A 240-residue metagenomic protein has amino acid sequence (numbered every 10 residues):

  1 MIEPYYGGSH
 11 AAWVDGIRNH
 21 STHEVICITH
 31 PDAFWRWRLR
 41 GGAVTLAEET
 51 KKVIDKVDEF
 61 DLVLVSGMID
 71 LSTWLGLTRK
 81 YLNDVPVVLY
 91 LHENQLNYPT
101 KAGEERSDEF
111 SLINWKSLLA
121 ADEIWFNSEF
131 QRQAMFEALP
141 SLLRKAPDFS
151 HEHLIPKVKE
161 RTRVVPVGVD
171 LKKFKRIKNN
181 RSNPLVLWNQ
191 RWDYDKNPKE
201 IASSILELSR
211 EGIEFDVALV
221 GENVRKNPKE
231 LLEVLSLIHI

Functional and structural regions predicted by a protein language model:
M1, K51-L77, V88-Y90, E123-W125: Short N-terminal targeting/anchoring amphipathic segment
M1-F34, R38-F60: N-terminal subdomain of nucleotide-sugar transferases
L62-V63, K80-T100, N114-N127, T162: Active-site proximal beta-strand in glycosyltransferases
N97-K116, P140-S150: Nucleotide-sugar donor phosphate/pyrophosphate-binding loop at the beta->alpha transition of glycosyltransferases
A120-R176: Donor nucleotide-sugar binding/catalytic pocket of nucleotide-sugar-dependent glycosyltransferases
P166-D170, K178-E207, V217-V220: Conserved donor-binding/catalytic core segment of Leloir-type glycosyltransferases
A202, I213-L231: Glycosyltransferase donor-sugar binding loop
I238-I240: Conserved small/polar residues in nucleotide/adenosyl-binding loops
